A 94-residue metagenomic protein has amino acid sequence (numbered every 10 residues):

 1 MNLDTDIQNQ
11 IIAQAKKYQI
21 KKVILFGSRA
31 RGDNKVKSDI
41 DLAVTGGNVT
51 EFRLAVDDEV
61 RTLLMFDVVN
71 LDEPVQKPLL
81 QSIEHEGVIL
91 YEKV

Functional and structural regions predicted by a protein language model:
M1-K22, A30-V36, T45-V94: Catalytic core of pol beta-like nucleotidyltransferases
